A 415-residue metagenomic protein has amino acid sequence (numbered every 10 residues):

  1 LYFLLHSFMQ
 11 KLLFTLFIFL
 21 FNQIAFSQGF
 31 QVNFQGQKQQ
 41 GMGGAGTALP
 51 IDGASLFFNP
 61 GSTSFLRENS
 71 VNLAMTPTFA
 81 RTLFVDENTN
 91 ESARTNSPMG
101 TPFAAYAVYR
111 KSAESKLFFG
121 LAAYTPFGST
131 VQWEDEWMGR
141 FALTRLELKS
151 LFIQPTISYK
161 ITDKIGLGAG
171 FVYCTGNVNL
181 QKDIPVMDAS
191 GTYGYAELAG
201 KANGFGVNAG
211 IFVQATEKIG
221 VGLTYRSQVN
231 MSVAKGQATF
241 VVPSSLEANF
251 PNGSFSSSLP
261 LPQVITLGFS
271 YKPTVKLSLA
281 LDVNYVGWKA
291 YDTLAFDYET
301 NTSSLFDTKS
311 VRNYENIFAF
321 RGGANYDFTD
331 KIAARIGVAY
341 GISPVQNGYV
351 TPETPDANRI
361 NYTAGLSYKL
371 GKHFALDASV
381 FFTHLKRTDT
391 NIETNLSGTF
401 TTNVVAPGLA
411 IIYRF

Functional and structural regions predicted by a protein language model:
L4-L12: Positively charged n-region of N-terminal signal peptides that target proteins for export
L12-F21: Sec-dependent N-terminal signal peptides
F21-S27: Sec/Tat signal peptide C-region and signal peptidase I cleavage site
Q28-Q40, V85-S92, G100-F415: Outer-membrane beta-barrel porins/channels
V32-G46, S64-R81: Transmembrane beta-strand segments of Gram-negative outer membrane beta-barrel proteins
G44-I51, A80-P98: Surface-exposed strand-loop-strand hairpins of Gram-negative outer-membrane beta-barrel proteins
T47-I51, L56-N69, V108-A113: Outer-membrane beta-barrel pore proteins
